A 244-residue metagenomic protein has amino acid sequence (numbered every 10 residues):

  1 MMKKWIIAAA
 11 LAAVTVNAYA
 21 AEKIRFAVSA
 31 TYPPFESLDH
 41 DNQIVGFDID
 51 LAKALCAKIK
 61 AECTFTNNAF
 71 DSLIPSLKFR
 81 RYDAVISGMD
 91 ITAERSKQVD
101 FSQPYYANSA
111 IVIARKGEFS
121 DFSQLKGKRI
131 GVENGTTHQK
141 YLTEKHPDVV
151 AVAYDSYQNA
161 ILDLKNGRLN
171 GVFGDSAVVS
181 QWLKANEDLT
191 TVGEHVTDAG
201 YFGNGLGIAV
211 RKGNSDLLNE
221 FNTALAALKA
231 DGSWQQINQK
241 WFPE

Functional and structural regions predicted by a protein language model:
T15-N17: N-terminal signal peptide c-region/cleavage motif recognized by signal peptidases
A21-G88: Extracytoplasmic small-molecule ligand-binding "clamshell" domains of the periplasmic binding protein/Venus flytrap
A30, Y106-I113, S180-T223, P243-E244: Periplasmic-binding protein-like
A57, T66-N67, D71-A84, Q98-D100 (+3 more regions): Short helices/loops that flank or line small-molecule/ion binding pockets
E62, Y141-Y154, T190-V196, T223-E244: Ligand-binding clefts/hinges and TM-proximal coupling segments of bilobed small-molecule sensing domains
E62-A69, V132, V149-S156, A160: Short beta-strand-to-loop elements that line the ligand-binding cleft of bilobed periplasmic-binding protein-like
S72, M89-K97, Y141-E144, N170-F202: A ligand-binding cleft/hinge motif common to bilobed small-molecule-binding domains
A114-I130: Flexible hinge/capping segments at coil-to-helix
